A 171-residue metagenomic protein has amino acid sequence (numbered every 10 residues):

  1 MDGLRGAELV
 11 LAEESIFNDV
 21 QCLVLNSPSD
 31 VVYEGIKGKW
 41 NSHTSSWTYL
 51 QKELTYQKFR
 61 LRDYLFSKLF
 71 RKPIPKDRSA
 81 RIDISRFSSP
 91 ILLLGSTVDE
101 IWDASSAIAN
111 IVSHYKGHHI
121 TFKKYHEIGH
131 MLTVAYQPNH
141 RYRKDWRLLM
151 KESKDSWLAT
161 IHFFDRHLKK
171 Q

Functional and structural regions predicted by a protein language model:
M1-A12: Glycine-rich nucleophile elbow surrounding the catalytic serine of serine-hydrolase chemistry
L11-F70: Hydrolase active-site cap/lid region
V24-S27, L94, Y125-H126: Alpha/beta-hydrolase-fold catalytic nucleophile elbow
S67-D83, T97, A107: Active-site nucleophile elbow and catalytic-triad environment of alpha/beta-hydrolase enzymes
F87-S88, L93-D99: Short beta-strand/loop motif that positions the catalytic acidic residue of the alpha/beta-hydrolase fold
T97, Y125-H140, L148: Histidine-bearing beta->alpha loop at or near hydrolase active sites
E100-A109, T133: Conserved alpha/beta-hydrolase "acid-adjacent" motif
P138-Q171: Catalytic active-site module of serine/aspartate enzymes centered on a nucleophile-bearing elbow/loop
